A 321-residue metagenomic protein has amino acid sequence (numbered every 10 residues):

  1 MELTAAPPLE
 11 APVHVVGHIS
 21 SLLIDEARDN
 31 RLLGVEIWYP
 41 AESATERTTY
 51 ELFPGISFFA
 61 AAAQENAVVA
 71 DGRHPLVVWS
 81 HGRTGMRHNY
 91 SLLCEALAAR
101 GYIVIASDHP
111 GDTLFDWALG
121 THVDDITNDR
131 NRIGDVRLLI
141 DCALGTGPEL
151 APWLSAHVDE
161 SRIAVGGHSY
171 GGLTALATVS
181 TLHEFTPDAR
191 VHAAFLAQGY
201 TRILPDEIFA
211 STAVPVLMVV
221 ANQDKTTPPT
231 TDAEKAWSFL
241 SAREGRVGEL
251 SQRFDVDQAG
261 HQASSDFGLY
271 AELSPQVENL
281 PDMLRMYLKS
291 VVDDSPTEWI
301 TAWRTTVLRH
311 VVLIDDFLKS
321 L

Functional and structural regions predicted by a protein language model:
M1-V78, A99, E272-S274, E278-A302: Domain-level recognition of soluble alpha/beta enzyme cores, biased toward histidine phosphatases/phosphomutases
E2-T4, S238-L321: C-terminal catalytic-base region of ester-bond hydrolases, centering on the histidine of the charge-relay
I37, L97, V136, I163: Divalent metal-coordination and catalytic microenvironments
F59-H74, W79-W117, K225-P229: Short substrate-entry loop that stabilizes the transition state in hydrolases
L92, A177-T181: Active-site signature of alpha/beta-hydrolase-fold catalytic machinery across serine- and Asp/Cys-nucleophile hydrolases
D124-E160, A177: Alpha/beta-hydrolase active-site loop
G167-G171, A175: Gly/Ala-rich beta-loop-alpha elbow adjacent to hydrolase catalytic centers
P187-H261: The feature captures the conserved acid-bearing segment of alpha/beta-hydrolase catalytic domains
